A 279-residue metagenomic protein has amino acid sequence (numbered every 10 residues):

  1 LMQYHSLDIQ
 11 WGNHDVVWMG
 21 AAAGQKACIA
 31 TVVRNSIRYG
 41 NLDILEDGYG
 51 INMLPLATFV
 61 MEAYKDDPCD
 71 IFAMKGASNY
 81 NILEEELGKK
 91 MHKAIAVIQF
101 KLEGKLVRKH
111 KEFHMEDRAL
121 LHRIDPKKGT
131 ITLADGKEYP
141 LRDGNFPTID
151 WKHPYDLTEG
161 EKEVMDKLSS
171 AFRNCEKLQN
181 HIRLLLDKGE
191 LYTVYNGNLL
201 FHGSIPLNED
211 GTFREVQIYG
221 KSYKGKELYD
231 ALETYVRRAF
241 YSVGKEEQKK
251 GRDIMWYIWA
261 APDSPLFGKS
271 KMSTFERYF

Functional and structural regions predicted by a protein language model:
L1-F279: Feature recognizes metal-dependent phosphohydrolase scaffolds
